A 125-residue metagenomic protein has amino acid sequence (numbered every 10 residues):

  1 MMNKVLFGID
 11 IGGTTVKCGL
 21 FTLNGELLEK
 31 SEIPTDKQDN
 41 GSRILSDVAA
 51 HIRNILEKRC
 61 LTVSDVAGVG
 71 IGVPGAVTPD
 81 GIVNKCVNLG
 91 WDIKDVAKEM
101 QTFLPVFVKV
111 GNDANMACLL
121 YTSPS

Functional and structural regions predicted by a protein language model:
M1-N3, V83, V106-V108: Nucleotide/phosphate-binding catalytic cleft detector across ATP-hydrolyzing and phosphate-transferring enzymes
V5-I44, I82-V83: Short glycine-rich, Thr/Ser-proximal phosphate-binding strand/loop in the N-terminal lobe of ATP-dependent enzymes
E29-S64, D95: N-terminal phosphate-binding loop and adjacent alpha-helix
R59-K94, K109: Short beta-strand-loop/turn "lid" adjacent to the catalytic site in phosphate-handling enzymes
A117-C118: Anionic-ligand binding patches
Y121-S125: Conserved small/polar residues in nucleotide/adenosyl-binding loops
